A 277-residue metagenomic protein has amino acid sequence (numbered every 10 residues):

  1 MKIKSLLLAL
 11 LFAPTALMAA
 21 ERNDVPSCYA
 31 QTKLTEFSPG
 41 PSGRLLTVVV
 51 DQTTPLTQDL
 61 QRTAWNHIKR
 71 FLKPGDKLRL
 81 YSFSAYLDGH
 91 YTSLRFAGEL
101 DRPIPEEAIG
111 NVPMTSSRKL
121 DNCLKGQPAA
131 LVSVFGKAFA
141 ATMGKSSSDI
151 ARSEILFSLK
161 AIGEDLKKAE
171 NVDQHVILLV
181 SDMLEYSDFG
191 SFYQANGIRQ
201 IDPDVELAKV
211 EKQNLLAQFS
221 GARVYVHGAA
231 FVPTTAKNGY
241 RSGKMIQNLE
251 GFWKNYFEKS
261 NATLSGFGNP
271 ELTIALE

Functional and structural regions predicted by a protein language model:
S5-P14: Sec-dependent N-terminal signal peptides
A19-S38, Q52: Von Willebrand factor
A20, D24-S27, I109-D173: Von Willebrand factor
G40-T54, A138-K145, A230-K237: Acidic/histidine-rich, surface-exposed loop or edge segments in extracytoplasmic proteins
G40-V48, G75-L80, H175-I177, L216-A230 (+1 more regions): Hydrophobic beta-strand segments of well-ordered beta-sheets in folded domains
S42-C123, V176-L178, F257, T273: Von Willebrand factor
K145-R223, H227: Flexible, glycine-rich surface segments
P203-E277: Von Willebrand factor type A / integrin I
